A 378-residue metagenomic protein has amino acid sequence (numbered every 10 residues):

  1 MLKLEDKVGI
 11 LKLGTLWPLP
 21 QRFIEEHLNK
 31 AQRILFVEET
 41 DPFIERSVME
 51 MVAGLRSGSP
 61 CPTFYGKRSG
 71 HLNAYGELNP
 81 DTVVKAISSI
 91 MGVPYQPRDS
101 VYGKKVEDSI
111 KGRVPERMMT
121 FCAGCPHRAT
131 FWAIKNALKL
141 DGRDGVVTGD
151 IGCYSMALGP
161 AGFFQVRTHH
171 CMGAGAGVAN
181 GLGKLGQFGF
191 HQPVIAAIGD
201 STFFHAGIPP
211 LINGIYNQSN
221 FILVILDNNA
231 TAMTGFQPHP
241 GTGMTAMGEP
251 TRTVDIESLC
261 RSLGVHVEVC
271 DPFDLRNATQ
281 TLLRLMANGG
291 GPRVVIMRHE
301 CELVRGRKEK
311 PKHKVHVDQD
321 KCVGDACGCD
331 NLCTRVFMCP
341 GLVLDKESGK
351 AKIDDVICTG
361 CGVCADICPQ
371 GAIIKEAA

Functional and structural regions predicted by a protein language model:
M1-G9, S258-G264: Short helix-loop-beta junction
K3-S100, H313, K375-A377: Terminal amphipathic helices with adjacent charged low-complexity linkers/tails
W17-P18, P42-E45, H71-N73, Y154-S155 (+3 more regions): Short gly/pro/ser/thr-enriched loop/turn and capping motifs at secondary-structure boundaries
A31-Q32, G66-L72, R117-M118, F163-R167 (+5 more regions): Short beta-alpha connecting loops at secondary-structure transitions that line or flank enzyme active sites
S100-A176, L185: Active-site diphosphate/adenylate-binding microenvironment
L158-I296, E302-K308: Thiamine diphosphate
R284-M338: Glycine/aspartate-rich loop-and-adjacent alpha/beta segment that forms the canonical ThDP
H299, G306, A326-K352, V363-A378: Iron-sulfur cluster-binding cysteine motifs and their immediate structural context in ferredoxin-like electron-transfer
